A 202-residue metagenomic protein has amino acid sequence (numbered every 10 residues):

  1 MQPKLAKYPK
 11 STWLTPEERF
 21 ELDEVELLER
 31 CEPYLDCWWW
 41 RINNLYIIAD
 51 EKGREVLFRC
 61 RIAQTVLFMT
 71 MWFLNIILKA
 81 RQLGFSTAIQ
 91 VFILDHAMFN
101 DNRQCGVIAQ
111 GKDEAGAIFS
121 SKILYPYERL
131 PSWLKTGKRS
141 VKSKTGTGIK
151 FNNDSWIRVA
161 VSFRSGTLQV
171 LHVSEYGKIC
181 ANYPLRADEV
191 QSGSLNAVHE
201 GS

Functional and structural regions predicted by a protein language model:
M1-S202: Phosphate/NTP-binding elements of NTP-utilizing enzymes
